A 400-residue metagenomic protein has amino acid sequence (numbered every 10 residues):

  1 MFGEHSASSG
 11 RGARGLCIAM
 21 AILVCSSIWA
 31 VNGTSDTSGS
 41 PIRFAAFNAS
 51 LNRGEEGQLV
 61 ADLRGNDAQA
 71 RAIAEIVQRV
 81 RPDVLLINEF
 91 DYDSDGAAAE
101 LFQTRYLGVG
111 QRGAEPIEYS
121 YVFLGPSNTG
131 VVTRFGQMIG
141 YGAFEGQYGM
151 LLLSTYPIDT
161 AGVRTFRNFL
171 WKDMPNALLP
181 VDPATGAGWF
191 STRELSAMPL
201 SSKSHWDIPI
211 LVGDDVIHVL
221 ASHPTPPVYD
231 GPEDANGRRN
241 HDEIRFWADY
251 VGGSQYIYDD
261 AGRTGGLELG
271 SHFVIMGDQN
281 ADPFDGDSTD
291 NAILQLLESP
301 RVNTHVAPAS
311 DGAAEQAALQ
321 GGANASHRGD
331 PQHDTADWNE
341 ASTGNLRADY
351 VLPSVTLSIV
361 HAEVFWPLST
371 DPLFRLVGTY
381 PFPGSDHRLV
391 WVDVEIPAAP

Functional and structural regions predicted by a protein language model:
M1-R11: N-terminal secretory signal peptides that target proteins for export/translocation
C17-S27: Bacterial N-terminal signal peptides
I28-M150, L178-A197, I208, G213-I217 (+8 more regions): N-terminal, active-site-proximal structural segment of metallo-dependent hydrolase catalytic domains
V31, P157-T165, F169, D173 (+4 more regions): Metal-dependent phosphoester-hydrolase catalytic domains
A49, E89-F90, P224, D278-N280: Active-site metal-binding loops of divalent metal-dependent hydrolases
S154, D159, V163-P180, A184-S196 (+1 more regions): Acidic, metal/ion-coordinating pockets
S204-I208, T225: Hydrophobic, aromatic-enriched interface-forming segments
D215-R239: Active-site His/acidic residue clusters
